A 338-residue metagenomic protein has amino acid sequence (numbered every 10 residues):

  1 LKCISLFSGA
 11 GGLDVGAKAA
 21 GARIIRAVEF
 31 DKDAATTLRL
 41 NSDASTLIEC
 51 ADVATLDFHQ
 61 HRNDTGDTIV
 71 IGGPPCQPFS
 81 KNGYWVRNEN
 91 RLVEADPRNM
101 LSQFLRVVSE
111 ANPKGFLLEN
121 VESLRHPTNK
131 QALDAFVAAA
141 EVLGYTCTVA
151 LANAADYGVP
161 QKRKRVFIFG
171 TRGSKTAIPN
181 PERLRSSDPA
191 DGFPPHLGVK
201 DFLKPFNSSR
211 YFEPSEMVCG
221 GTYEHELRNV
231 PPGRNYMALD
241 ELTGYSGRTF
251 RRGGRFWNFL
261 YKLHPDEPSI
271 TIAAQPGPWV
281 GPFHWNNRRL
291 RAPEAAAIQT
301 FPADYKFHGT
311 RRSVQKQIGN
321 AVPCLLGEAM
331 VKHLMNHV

Functional and structural regions predicted by a protein language model:
L6-A10: Class I SAM-dependent methyltransferase "Motif I" SAM/SAH-binding loop
G11, V15: Glycine-rich SAM-binding Motif I of class I
G16-R23, N41: A short, Lys/Arg-enriched amphipathic alpha-helix followed by its capping loop at the start of a domain
V28-D31, E119-N120: Conserved acidic E/D residue at the C-terminus of a beta-strand in Rossmann-like folds
D31, E49-D57, L151-A155: Conserved acidic residues
K32-T36: Short alpha-helix immediately C-terminal to the canonical SAM-binding loop
H59-D67, F79-N258: Class I S-adenosyl-L-methionine
M217-V338: C-terminal target-recognition/interaction regions appended to catalytic cores
